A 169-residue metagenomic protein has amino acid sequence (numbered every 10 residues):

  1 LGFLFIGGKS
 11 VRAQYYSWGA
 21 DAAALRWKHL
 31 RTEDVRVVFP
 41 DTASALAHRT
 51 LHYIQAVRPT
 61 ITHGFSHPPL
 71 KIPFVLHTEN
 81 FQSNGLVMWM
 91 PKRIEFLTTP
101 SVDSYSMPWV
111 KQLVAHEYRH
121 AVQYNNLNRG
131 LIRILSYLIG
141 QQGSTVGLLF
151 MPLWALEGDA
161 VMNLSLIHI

Functional and structural regions predicted by a protein language model:
L1-F5: Bacterial N-terminal signal peptides
A13-V146, P152, A160: Juxtacatalytic substrate-recognition/specificity segment
W154-E157, L164: Carboxylate/His-rich catalytic cores and anion/metal-binding grooves
I167-I169: Conserved small/polar residues in nucleotide/adenosyl-binding loops
